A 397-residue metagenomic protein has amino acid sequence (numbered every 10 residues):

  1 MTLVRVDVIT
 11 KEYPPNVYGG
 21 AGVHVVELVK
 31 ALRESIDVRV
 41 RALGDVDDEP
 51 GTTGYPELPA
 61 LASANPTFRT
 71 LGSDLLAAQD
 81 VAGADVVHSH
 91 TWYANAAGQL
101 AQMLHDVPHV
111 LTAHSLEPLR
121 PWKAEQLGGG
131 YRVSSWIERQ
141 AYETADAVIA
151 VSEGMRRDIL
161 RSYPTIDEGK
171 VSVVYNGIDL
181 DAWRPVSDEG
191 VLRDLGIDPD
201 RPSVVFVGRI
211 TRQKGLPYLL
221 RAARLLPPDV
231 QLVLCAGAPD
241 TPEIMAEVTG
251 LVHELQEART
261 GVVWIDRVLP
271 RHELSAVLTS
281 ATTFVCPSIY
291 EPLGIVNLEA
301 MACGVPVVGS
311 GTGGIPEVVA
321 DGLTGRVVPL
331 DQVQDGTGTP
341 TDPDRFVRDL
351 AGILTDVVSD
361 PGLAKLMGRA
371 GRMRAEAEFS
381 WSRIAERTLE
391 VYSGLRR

Functional and structural regions predicted by a protein language model:
M1-E49, R397: N-terminal subdomain of nucleotide-sugar transferases
V23, P202, F206, T211-L225 (+1 more regions): A conserved mid-protein helix/loop that constitutes part of the nucleotide-sugar donor-binding site
S89-A94, A113: Short His-centered aromatic/hydrophobic patch
R132, E143-K170, I178-A182: A short, active-site helix/loop in glycosyltransferases that binds the activated sugar's phosphate group
M245-V268, H272: Nucleotide-activated donor-binding/catalytic signature segment of Leloir-type glycosyltransferases, i.e., the conserved
S275-A281: Short alpha-helical donor nucleotide-sugar binding micro-motif in glycosyltransferases
I289: Aromatic "clamp/platform" in nucleotide-sugar-dependent glycosyltransferases that forms part of the donor/acceptor
P306-G309, V319, R326-V327: Short hydrophobic beta-strand element within catalytic cores of glycosyltransferases and related nucleotide-activated
